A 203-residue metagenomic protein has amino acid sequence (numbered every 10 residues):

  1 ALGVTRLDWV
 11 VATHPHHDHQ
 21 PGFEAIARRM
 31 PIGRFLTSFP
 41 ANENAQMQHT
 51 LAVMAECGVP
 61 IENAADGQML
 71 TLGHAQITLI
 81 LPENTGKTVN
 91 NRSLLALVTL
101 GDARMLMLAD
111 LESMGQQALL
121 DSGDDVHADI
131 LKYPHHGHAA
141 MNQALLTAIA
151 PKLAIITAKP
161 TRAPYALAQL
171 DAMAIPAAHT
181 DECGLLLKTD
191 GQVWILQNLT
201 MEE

Functional and structural regions predicted by a protein language model:
A1-E203: Non-globular, low-confidence helical/coil segments that flank catalytic cores
